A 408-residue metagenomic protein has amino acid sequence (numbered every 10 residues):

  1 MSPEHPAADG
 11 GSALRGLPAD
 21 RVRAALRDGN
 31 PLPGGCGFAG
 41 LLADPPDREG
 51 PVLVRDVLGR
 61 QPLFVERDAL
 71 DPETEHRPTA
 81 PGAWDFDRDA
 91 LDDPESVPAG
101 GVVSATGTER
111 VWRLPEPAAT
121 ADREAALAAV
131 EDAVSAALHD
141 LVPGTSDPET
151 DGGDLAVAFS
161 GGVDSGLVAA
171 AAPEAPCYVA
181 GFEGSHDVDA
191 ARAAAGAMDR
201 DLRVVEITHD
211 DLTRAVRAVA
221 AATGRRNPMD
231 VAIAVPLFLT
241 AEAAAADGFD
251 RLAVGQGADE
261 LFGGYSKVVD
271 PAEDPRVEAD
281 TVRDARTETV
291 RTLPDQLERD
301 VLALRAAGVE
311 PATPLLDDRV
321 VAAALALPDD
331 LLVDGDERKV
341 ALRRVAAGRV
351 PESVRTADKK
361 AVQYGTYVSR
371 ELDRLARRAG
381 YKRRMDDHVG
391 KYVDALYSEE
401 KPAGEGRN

Functional and structural regions predicted by a protein language model:
M1-R203, H209: Cysteine-centered catalytic environments shared across enzyme families
A7-G10, W112-A119, D274-A279, G308-V309 (+1 more regions): Charged, low-complexity surface segments at secondary-structure and domain boundaries
R67, E206-I207, Q256, A357-K359: Proline- and acidic/polar-enriched loop/turn elements at helix boundaries
A126-R349, G365-R377, M385-N408: ATP-dependent adenylate-handling active sites, centered on carboxylate activation for C-N bond formation
R349-A361: Short, surface-exposed acidic
